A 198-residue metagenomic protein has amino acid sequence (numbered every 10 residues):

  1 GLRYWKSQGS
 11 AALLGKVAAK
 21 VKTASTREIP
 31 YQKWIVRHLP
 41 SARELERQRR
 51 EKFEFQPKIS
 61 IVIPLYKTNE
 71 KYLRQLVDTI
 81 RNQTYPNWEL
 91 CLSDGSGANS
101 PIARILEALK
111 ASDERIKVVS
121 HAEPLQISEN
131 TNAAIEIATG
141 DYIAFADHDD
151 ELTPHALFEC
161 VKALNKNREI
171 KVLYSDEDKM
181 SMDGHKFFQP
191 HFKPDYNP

Functional and structural regions predicted by a protein language model:
L14-R81: N-proximal low-complexity "stem/linker" segments adjacent to membrane-targeting elements
I63, C91-D94, L173-D176: Short beta-strand segments
V77-N87, K166: Short, acidic, metal-binding catalytic loop of nucleotide-sugar glycosyltransferases
P86, D94-I105, E123-P124, D147: A conserved acidic beta->alpha catalytic loop
H121-A138: Glycine-rich, basic loop-to-helix element that forms the pyrophosphate-binding segment of sugar-nucleotide handling
I143: Short aromatic/hydrophobic "clamp" motif used to bind/position activated sugar donors
E151, H155-F187: Conserved donor NDP-sugar-binding/catalytic core segment of glycosyltransferases
D183-P198: Short, flexible, basic/aromatic active-site loop/helix in glycosyltransferases
